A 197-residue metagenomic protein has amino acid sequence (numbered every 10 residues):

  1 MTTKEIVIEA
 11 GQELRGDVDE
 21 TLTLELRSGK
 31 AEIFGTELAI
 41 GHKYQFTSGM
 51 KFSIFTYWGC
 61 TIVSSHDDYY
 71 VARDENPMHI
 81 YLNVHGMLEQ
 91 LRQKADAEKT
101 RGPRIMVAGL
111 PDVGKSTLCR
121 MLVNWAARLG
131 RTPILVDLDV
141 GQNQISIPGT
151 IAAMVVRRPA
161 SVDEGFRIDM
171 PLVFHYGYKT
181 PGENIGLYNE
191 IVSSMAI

Functional and structural regions predicted by a protein language model:
M1-L88: Long, basic/Gly/Ser/Thr-rich N-terminal segments that mediate initial subcellular attachment or targeting
T2-K4, G11, G114, R131-I134: A short linear-motif detector with a strong N-terminal bias
G29, D96-A97: Long, mid-chain structured domain cores
G29, G41, S116, G165 (+1 more regions): Glycine-centered flexibility motif
A31, G59, D112, V140-G141 (+1 more regions): Conserved beta-strand elements of beta-rich interaction domains across eukaryotes, especially beta-propellers
Y81-R92, K99-A108, G130-I197: Nucleotide-state-sensitive switch-loop elements of NTP-binding domains
P103-R128: Glycine-rich phosphate-binding P-loop
